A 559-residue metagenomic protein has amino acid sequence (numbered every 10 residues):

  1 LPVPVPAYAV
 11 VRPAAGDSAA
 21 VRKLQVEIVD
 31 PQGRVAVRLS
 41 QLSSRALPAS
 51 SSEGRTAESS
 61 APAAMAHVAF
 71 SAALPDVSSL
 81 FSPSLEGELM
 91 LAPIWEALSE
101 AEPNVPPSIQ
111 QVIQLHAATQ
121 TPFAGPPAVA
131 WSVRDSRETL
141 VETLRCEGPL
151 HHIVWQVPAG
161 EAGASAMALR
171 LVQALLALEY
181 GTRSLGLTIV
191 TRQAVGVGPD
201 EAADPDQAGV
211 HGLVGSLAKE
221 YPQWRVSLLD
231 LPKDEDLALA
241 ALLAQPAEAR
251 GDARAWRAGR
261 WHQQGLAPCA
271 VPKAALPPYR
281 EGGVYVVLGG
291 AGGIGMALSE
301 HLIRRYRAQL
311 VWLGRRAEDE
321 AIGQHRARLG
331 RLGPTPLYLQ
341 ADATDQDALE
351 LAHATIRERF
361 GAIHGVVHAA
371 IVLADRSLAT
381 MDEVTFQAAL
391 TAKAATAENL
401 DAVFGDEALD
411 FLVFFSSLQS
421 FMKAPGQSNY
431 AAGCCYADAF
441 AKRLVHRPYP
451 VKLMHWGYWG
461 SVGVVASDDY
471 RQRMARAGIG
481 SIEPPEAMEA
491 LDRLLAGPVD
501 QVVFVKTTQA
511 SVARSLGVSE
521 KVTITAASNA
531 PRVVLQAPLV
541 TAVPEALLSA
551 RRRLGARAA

Functional and structural regions predicted by a protein language model:
L1-D252, R257-W261, P268, A275-A559: 4′-phosphopantetheine-dependent carrier domains
